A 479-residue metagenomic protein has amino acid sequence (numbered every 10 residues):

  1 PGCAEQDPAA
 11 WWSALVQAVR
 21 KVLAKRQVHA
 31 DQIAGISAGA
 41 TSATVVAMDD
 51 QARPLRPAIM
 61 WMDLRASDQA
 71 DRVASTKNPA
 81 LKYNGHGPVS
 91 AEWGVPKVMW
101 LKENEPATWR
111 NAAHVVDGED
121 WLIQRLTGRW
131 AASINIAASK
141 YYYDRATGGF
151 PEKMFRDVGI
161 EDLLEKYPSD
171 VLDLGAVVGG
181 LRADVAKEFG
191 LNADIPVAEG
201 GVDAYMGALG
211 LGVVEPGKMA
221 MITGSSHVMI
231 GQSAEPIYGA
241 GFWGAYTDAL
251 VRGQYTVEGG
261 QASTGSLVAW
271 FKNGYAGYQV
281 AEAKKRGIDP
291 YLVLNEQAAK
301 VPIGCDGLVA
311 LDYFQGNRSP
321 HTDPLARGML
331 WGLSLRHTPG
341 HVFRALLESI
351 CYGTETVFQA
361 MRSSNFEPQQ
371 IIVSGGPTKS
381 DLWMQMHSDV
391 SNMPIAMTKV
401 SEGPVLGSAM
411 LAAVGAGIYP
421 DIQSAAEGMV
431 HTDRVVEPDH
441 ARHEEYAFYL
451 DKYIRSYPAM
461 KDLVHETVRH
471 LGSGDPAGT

Functional and structural regions predicted by a protein language model:
P1-P57, N111, A186-K187, L191 (+5 more regions): N-terminal glycine/serine-rich phosphate-binding loop of ATP-dependent small-molecule kinases, especially carbohydrate
G2-C3, A24-W61, G87-G94, I123-D144 (+1 more regions): Short beta-strand-loop/turn "lid" adjacent to the catalytic site in phosphate-handling enzymes
D7, D63, D203: Short, conserved phosphate/pyrophosphate- and ester-handling motifs at nucleotide-, phospho-/glycolipid
A10-A14, D68, G403: A general alpha-helical scaffold signature found inside nucleotide-binding enzyme cores
Q27-A30, G39, E165, V213 (+1 more regions): Alpha-helix termination/capping residues and helix-transition junctions
P57-M62, S67-A70, T398-K399: Short, acidic/small-residue loops that bind anionic groups at enzyme active sites
D71-P88, P96-A131, K140-E161, G175-T479: Active-site core segments that coordinate phosphate-bearing ligands/cofactors across diverse enzyme families
